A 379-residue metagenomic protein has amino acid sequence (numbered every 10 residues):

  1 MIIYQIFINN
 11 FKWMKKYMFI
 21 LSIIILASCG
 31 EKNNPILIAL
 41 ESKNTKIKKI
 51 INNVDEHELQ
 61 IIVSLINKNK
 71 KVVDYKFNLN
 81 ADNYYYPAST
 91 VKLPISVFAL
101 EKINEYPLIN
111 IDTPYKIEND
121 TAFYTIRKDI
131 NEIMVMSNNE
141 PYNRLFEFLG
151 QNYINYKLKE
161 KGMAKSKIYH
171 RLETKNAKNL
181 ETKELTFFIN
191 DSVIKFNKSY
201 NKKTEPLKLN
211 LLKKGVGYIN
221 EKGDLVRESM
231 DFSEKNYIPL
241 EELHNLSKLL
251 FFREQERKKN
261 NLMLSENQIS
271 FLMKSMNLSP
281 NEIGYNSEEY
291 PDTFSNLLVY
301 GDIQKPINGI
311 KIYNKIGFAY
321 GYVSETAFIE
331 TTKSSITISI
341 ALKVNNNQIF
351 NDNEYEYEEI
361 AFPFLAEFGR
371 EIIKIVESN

Functional and structural regions predicted by a protein language model:
M1-P35: Bacterial Sec-dependent N-terminal signal peptides
G30-K48, E228-N379: Structured C-terminal helix/loop/strand segments within mature extracytoplasmic catalytic/sensor domains
N34-K43, A122-F252, E256: Active-site-adjacent helix/loop patches that line small-molecule binding or acyl-intermediate pockets
E41-A81, I338-I340: A short, well-structured edge-of-sheet supersecondary motif
E56-E58, D74, N80-D82, Y86-T90 (+4 more regions): Extracytoplasmic
Y85-I111, I338: Active-site SXXK
V97-E105, V135, N139, N245-F252 (+1 more regions): Short glycine/serine- and small hydrophobic-enriched flexible loop segments
E101-K128: Short, well-structured active-site flanking segments
